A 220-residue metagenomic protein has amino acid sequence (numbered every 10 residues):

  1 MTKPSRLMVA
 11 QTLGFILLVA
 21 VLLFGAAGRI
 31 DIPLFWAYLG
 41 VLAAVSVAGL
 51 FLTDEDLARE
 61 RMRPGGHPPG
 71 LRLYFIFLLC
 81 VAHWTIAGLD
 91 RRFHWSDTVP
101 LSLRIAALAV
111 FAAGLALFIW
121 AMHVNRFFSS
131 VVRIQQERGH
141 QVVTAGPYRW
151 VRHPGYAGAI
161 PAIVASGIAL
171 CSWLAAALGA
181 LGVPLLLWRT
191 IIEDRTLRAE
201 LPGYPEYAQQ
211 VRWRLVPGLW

Functional and structural regions predicted by a protein language model:
M1-A145, A157-W220: Membrane-anchoring alpha-helices and their flanking helix-loop junctions
A145-V151: A short amphipathic helical element positioned immediately N-terminal to and/or at the very start of a transmembrane
